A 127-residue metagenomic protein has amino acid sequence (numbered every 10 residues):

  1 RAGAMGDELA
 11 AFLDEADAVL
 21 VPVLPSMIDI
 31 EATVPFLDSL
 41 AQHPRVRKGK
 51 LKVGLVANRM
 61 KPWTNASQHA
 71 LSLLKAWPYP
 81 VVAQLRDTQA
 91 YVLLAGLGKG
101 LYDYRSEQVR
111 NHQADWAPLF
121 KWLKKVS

Functional and structural regions predicted by a protein language model:
A2-D87: Conserved catalytic-core segment of NTP-binding enzymes
T33-V34, L94-G96: Short secondary-structure transition/capping segments
R47-V53, Q108-P118: Short, basic, helix/turn surface patches
D87-L93: Short, glycine-rich, amphipathic interfacial segments at transmembrane boundaries or analogous
Y91, Y102-Y104, F120: Aromatic side chains
A95-A114: C-terminal boundary of histidine-terminating zinc-finger modules
F120-S127: Short, hydrophobic alpha-helical segments
